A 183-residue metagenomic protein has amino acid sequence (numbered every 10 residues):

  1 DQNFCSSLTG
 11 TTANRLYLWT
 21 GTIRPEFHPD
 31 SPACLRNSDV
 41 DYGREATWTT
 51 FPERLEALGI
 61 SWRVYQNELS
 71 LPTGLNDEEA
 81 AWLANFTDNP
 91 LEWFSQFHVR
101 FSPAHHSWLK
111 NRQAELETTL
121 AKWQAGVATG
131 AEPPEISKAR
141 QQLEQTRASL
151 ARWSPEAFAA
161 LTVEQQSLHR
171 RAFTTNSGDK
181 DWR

Functional and structural regions predicted by a protein language model:
D1-R183: N-terminal pro-sequences and low-complexity stem/linker regions of secreted or lumenal proteins
